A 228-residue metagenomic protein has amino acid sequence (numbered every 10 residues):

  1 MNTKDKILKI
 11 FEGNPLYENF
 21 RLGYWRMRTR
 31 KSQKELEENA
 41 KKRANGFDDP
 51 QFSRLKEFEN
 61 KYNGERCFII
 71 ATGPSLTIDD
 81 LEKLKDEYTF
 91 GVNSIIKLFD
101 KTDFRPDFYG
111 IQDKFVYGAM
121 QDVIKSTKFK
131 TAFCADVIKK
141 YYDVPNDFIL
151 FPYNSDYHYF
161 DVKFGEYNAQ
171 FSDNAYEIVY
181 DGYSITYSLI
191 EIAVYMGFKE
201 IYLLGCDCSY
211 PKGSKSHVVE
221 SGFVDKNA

Functional and structural regions predicted by a protein language model:
N2-A228: Metal-ion/cofactor- or nucleotide/acyl-coenzyme-handling active-site neighborhoods
